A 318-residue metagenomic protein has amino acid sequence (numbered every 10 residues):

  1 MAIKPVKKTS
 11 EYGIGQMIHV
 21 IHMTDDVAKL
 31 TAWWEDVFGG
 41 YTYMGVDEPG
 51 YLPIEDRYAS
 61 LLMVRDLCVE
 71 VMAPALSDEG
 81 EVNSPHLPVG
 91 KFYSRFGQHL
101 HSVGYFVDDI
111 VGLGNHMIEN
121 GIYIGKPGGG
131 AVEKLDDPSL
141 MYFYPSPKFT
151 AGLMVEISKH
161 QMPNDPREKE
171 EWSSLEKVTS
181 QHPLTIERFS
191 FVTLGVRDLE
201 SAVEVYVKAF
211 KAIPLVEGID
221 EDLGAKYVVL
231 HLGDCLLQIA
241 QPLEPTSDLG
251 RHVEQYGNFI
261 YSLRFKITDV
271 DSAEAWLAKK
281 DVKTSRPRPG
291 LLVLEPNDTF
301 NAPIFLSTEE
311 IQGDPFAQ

Functional and structural regions predicted by a protein language model:
M1-T31, Q98-Y105, H160-V203, I260-L263 (+1 more regions): N-terminal beta-strand motif that seeds the catalytic metal site of vicinal oxygen chelate
A2-P85, S94, L100, R288-L291: An N-terminus-focused feature that recognizes amino-terminal "leader" regions
A2-S10, V111-T185, V228-H231, Q238 (+1 more regions): Vicinal oxygen chelate
Q16-D25, S60-R65, E81-H116, P145-S146 (+3 more regions): Vicinal oxygen chelate
L30-V37, M117, A202-V207, L277: Conserved active-site tyrosine of GNAT-family acetyltransferases
E35-Y43, G121-I124, K208-P214, D281-T284: Conserved acetyl-CoA-binding loop of GNAT-fold acetyltransferases
T42, V69, E79-G80, G152-M154 (+6 more regions): Short loop/beta submotifs within extracellular cysteine-rich repeat domains
Q181-D234: Aromatic-anchored, glycine/proline-accented short structural segments that stabilize local strand-turns or short
